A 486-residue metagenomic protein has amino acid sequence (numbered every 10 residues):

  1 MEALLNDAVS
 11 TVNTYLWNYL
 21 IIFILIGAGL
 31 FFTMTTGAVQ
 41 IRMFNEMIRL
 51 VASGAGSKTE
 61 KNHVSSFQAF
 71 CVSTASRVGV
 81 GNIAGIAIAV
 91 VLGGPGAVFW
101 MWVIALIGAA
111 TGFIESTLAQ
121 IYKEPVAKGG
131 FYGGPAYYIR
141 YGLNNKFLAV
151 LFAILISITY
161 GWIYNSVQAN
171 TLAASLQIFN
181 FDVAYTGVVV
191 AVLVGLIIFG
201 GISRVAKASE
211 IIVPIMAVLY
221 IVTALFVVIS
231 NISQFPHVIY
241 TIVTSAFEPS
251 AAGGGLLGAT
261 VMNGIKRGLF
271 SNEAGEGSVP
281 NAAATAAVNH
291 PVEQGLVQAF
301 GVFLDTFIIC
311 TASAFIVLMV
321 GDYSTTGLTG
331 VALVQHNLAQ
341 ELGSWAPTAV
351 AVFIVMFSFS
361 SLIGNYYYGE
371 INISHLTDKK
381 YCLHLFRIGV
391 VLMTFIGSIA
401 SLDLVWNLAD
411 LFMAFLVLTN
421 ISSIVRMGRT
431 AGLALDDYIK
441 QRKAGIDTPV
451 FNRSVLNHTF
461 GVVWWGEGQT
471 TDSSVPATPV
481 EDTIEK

Functional and structural regions predicted by a protein language model:
M1-V80, V90-A97, F395, R426 (+3 more regions): N-terminal alpha-helical transmembrane segments of multi-pass membrane transport and channel/translocase proteins
E2-L5, T35-Q40, G81-I86, P95 (+6 more regions): Transmembrane helix-loop junctions in multi-pass membrane proteins
S10-R49, V91-G129, L304-A312, P347 (+1 more regions): Extracellular loop-to-transmembrane helix junctions
I24-F31, T35-I48, N170-L176, F181-N231 (+3 more regions): Membrane-interface loop-to-helix entry segments
A28-T33, I104-G129, P135-I198, V352-L362: Helix-loop-helix module between adjacent transmembrane segments
A38-S65, I88-V90, G94-V98, W102 (+5 more regions): Flexible loop linkers connecting adjacent transmembrane helices in multi-pass alpha-helical membrane transporters
K58-L92, L118-A136, R140, L256-F303: Alpha-helical membrane segments and immediately flanking helix-loop junctions that form or couple to the substrate/ion
I114-K123, A127, T223-T241, P249 (+3 more regions): Extracellular/periplasmic helix-exit of transmembrane alpha-helices
